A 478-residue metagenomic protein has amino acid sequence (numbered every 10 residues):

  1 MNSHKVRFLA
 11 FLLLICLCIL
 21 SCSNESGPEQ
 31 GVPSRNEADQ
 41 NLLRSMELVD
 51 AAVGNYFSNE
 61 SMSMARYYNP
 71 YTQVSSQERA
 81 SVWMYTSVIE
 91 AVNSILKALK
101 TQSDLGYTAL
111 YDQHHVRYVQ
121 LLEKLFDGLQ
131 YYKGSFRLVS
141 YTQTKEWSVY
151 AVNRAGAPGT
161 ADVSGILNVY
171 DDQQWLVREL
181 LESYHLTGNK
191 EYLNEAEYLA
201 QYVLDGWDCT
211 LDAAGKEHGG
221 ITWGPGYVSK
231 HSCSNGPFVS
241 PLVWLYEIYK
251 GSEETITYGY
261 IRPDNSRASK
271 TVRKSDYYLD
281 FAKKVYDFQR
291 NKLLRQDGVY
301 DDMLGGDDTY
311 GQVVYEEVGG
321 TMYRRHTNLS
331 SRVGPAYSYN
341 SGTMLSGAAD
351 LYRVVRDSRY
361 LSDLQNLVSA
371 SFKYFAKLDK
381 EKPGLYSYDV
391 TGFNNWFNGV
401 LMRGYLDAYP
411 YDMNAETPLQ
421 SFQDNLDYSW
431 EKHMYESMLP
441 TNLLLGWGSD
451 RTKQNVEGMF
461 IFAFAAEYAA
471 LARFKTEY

Functional and structural regions predicted by a protein language model:
N2-L9: Bacterial N-terminal signal peptides that target proteins for export
C18-S21: C-terminal motif of bacterial Sec signal peptides marking the signal peptidase cleavage site
S23-E25: Bacterial signal peptide processing site
P33-D171, K230, A336, R359-Y478: CBM-like carbohydrate-recognition segments
A51, S94, L121-K124, G128 (+12 more regions): Alpha-helical scaffold segments in carbohydrate-active enzymes
T86-Y111, W175-K190, P237-R273, T343-D357 (+2 more regions): Well-ordered alpha-helical scaffold segments within catalytic/enzyme domains
D112-P263, L279-D280: Extended ligand-binding groove/face enriched in aromatic
H218, P225, C233-F238, L242 (+1 more regions): Active-site cradle of extracellular carbohydrate-active enzymes
